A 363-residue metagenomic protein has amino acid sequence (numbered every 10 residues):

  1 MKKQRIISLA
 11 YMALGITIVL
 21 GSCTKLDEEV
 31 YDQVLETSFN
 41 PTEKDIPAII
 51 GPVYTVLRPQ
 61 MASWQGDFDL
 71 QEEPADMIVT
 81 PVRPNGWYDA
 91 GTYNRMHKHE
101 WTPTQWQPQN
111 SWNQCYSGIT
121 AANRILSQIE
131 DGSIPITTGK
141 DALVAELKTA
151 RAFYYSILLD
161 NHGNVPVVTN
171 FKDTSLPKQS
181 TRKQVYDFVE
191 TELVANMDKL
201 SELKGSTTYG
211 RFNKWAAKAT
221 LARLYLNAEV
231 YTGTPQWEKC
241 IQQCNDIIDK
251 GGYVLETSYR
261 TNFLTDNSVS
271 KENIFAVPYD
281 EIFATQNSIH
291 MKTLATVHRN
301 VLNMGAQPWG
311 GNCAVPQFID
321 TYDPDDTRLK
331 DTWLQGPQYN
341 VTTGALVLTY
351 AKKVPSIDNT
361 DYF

Functional and structural regions predicted by a protein language model:
M1-D32: Bacterial Sec-dependent N-terminal signal peptides
C23-E72, C244, S258-F263: Membrane-proximal, proline-rich intrinsically disordered regions
T24-K25, A62-Q65, G86, L158-P166 (+2 more regions): Proline-centered turn/helix-capping motifs that create local helix->coil transitions or kinks
D32-L35, E100-P103, V167-S175: Short linear capping/connector segments at secondary-structure termini
T37, W64-N85, V165-T169, L200-A219 (+2 more regions): Short, surface-exposed recognition loops and adjoining beta-strand edges that mediate ligand/DNA contacts, enriched
E43, P47-M61, N85-H162, L176-Q184 (+2 more regions): Conserved, well-structured interaction surfaces
I50, M61, I78, A90-Q114 (+2 more regions): Elongated scaffold/linker segments in the mid-to-C-terminal portions of large proteins
I119-N123, F188-A195, Q236-N245: Helix-turn-helix repeat elements of alpha-solenoid scaffolds
